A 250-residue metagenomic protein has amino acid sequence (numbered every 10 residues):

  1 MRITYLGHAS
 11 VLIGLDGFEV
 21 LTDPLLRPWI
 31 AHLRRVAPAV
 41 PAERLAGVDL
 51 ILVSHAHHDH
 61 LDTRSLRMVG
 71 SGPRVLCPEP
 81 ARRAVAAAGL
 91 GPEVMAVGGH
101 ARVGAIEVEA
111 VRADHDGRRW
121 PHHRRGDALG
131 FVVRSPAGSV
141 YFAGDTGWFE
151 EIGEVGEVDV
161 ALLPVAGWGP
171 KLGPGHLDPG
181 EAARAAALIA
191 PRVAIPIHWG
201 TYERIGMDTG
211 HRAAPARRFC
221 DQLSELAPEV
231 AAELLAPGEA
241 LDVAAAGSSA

Functional and structural regions predicted by a protein language model:
M1-L21, L25-I30, R35-V36, G210-R218 (+2 more regions): Zn-dependent metallo-beta-lactamase
L6-L15, R102-D159, G173, L177-E181: Catalytic core of the metallo-beta-lactamase
I13, D23, H55, D62 (+5 more regions): Divalent metal-coordination and catalytic microenvironments
L15-A56, H60-M68, P80, G117-H122 (+1 more regions): Pre-active-site segment of Zn-dependent metallo-hydrolases
F18-V20, D49-L50, R74, I106 (+3 more regions): Structural motif
P28-W29, H57-L61, R82-V85, V97-R102 (+5 more regions): Active-site environment of divalent metal-dependent phosphoester hydrolases
R74, P80-R83, E150-E239: Cap/insert and terminal regions of metallo-dependent hydrolase folds
C77-A137, R217-G247: Metallo-beta-lactamase
